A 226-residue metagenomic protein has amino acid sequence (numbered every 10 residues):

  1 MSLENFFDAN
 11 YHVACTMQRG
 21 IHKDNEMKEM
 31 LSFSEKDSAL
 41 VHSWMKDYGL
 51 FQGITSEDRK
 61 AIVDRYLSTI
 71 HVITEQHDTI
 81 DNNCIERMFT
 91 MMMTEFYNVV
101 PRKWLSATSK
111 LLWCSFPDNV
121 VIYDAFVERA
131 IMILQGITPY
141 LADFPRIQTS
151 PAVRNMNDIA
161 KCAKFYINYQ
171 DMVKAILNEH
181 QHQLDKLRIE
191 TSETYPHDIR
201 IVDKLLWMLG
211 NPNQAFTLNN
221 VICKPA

Functional and structural regions predicted by a protein language model:
M1-V100, P117-A226: An N-terminal alpha-helical hairpin/helix-loop-helix interaction module that forms a charged, gly/pro-flexible surface
A107-W113: Short hydrophobic alpha-helical segments that form membrane-spanning helices or hydrophobic packing faces of helical
